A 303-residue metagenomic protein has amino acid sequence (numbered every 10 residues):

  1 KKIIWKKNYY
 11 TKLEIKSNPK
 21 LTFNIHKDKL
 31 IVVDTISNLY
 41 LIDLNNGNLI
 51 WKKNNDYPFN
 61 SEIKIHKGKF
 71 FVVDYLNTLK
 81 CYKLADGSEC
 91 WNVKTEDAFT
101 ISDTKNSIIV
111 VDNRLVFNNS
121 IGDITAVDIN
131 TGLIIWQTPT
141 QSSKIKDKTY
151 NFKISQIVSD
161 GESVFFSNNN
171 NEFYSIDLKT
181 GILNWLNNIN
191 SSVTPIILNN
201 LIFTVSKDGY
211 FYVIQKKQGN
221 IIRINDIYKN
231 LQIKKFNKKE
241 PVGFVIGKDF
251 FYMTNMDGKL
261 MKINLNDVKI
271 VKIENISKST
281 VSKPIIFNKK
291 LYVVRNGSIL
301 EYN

Functional and structural regions predicted by a protein language model:
K1, D43-G47, K83-G87, I129-G132 (+4 more regions): Short loop/turn segments that connect beta-strands within beta-propeller blades
K1-K2, G68-Y82, V111-N130, I197-K217: Generic detector of contiguous secondary-structure segments
I3-K27, L49-K67, E89-D112, L133-G161 (+3 more regions): Extracytoplasmic beta-rich repeat domains
D34-T35, D74-Y75, D112, N119-S120 (+7 more regions): Structural signature of WD-repeat beta-propellers
Y40, K80, T125, I134 (+4 more regions): WD40 beta-propeller blade core
T180, D249, N255-N303: C-terminal closing repeat unit and adjoining cap/tail of repeat-based domains
T204-D208, Y212, N220, N225-I263: Loop/turn-rich, solvent-exposed surfaces of beta-rich toroidal or solenoidal domains
